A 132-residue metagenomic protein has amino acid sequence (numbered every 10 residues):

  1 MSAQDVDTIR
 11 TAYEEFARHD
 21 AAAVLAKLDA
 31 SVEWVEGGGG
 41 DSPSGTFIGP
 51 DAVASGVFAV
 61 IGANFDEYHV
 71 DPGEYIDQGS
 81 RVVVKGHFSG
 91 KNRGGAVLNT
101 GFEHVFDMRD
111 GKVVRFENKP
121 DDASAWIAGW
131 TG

Functional and structural regions predicted by a protein language model:
M1-A30, W130-G132: Short, low-complexity N-terminal intrinsically disordered segments enriched in polar/charged residues
Q4, F58-G132: A beta-strand edge to alpha-helix "cap/lid" segment located at domain peripheries
T8-R10, R18, A23, V32 (+5 more regions): Low-complexity, compositionally biased segments
T8-R18, D41-S44, V60-A63, K85: Short, mixed-charge, low-aromatic patches
I9-A12, A23-L25, V32, G49 (+4 more regions): Hydrophobic pocket/interface hotspot
A23, D29-S80: A solvent-exposed, acidic/Ser-Thr-rich amphipathic alpha-helical stretch
